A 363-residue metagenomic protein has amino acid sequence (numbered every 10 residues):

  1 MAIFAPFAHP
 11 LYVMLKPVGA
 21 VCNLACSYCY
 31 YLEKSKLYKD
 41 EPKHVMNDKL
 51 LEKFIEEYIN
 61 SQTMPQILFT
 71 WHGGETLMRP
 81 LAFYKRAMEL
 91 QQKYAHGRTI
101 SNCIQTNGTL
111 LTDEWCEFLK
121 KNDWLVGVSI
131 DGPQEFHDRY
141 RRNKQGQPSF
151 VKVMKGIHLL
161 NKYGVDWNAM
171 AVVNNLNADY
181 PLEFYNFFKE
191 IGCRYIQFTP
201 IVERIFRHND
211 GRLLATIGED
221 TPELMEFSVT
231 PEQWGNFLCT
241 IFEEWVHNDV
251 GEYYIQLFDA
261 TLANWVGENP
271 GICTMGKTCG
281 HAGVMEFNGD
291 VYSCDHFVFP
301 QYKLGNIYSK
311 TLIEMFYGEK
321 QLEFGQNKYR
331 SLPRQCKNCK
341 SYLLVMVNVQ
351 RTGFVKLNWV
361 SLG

Functional and structural regions predicted by a protein language model:
M1-E117, K121-N122: Conserved alpha-helical substructure of the radical SAM core
V13, C279-H281: Short loop/turn microsegments at loop-to-beta-strand junctions
C22, C26-C29, C273, C279 (+4 more regions): Short cysteine clusters
D40-V45, R139-Q147, V355-K356: Short glycine-enriched, charge-decorated loop/helix-capping segments at active-site entrances that position
I55-E56, M78-Q197, R204-F206: Conserved AdoMet/S-adenosylmethionine-binding subsite of the radical SAM
R141-V151, H158, K162-T274, T278 (+2 more regions): Radical SAM enzyme [4Fe-4S]-AdoMet core and its adjacent flexible, acidic and glycine-rich loops/tails across
V298-G363: Flexible mid-to-C-terminal extensions adjoining Fe-S/redox cofactors in radical SAM and related proteins
